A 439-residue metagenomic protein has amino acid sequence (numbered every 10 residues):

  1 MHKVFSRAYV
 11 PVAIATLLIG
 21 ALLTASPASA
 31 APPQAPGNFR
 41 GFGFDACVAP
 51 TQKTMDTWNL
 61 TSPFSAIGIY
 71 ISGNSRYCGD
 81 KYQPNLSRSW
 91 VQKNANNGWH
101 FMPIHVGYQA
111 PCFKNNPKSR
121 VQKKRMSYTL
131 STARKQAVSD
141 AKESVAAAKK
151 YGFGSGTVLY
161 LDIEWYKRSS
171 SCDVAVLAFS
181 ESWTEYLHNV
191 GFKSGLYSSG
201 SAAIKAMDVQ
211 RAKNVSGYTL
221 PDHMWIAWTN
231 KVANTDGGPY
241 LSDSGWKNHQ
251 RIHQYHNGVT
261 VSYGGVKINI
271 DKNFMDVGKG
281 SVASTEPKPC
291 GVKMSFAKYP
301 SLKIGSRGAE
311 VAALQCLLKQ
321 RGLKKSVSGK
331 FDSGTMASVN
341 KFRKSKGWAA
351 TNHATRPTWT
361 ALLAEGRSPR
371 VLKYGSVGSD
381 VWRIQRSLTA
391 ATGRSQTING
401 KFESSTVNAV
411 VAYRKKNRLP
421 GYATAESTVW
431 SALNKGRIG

Functional and structural regions predicted by a protein language model:
M1-A31: Secretory targeting and sorting signals
P32-V48, M55, T61, G217-S295: Functionally critical loop-and-helix segments that line ligand-binding/catalytic clefts of soluble enzyme domains
P33-S65, I69-S171, A175-L177: Substrate-binding cleft of extracellular glycoside hydrolase catalytic domains
G41-D45, S65-Y70, H100-H105, T157-D162 (+6 more regions): Structural recognition of the beta-strand scaffold that forms the well-ordered cores of secreted hydrolase catalytic
Y166-S194: Active-site cleft segment of glycoside hydrolase catalytic domains centered on the general acid/base Glu
L187-D208: Aromatic-lined carbohydrate-recognition surfaces of secreted/lumenal glycan-active proteins
S284-S328, S345, P357-G400, G439: Acidic, Ser/Thr/Pro/Gly-enriched interdomain connector segments
